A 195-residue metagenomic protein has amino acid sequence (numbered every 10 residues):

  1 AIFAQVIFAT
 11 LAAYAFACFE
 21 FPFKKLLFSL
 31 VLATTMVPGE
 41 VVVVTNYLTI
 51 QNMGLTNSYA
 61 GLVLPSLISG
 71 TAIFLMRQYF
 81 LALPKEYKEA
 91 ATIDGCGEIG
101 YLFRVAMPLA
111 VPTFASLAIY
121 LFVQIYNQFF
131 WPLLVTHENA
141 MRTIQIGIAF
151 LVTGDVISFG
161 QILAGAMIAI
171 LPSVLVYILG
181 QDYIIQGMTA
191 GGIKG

Functional and structural regions predicted by a protein language model:
A1-G195: A structural signal for multi-pass alpha-helical bundles of membrane permease subunits that mediate small-molecule
